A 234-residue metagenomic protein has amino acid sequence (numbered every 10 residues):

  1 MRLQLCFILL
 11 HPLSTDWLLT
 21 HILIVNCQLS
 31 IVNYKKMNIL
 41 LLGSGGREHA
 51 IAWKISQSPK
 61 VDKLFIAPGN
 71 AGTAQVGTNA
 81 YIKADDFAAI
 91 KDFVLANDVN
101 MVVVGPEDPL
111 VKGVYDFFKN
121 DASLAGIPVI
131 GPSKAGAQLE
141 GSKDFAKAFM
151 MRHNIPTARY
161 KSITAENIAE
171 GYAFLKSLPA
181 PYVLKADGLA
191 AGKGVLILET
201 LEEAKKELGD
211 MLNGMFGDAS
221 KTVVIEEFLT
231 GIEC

Functional and structural regions predicted by a protein language model:
H11-W17, I24-Y34: Arg/Gly-rich low-complexity intrinsically disordered repeat tracts
Y34-P132: ATP-binding N-terminal substructure of ATP-dependent carboxylate-amine bond-forming enzymes
K83-D86, S142, E166-N167, T200: Acidic/polar helix N-cap motif
L124-G194: A conserved helix-loop-beta module that forms one wall/lid of the active-site cleft in ATP-utilizing catalytic domains
I155-R159, S177-V183, L198-C234: Conserved ATP-binding module of the ATP-grasp superfamily
